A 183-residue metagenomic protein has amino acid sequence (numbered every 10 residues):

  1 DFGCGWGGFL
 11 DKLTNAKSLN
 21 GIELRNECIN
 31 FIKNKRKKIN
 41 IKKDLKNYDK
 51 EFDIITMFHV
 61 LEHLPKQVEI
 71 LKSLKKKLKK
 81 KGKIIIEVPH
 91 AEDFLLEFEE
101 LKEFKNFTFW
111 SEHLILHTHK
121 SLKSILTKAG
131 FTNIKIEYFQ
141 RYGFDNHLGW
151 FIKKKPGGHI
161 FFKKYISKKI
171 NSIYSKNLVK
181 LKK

Functional and structural regions predicted by a protein language model:
D1-L101, S111-K128: Conserved SAM-binding loop
P65-S73, K83-K183: S-adenosyl-L-methionine-dependent methyltransferase catalytic module, highlighting the catalytic core
